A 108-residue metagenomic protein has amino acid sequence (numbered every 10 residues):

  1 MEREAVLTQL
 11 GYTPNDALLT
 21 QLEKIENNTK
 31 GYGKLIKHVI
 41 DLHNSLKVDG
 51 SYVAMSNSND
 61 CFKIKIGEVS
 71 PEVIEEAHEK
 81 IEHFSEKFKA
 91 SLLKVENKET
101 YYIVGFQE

Functional and structural regions predicted by a protein language model:
M1-E108: Structured alpha/beta or helical-core interaction and ligand-binding surfaces enriched in interleaved
